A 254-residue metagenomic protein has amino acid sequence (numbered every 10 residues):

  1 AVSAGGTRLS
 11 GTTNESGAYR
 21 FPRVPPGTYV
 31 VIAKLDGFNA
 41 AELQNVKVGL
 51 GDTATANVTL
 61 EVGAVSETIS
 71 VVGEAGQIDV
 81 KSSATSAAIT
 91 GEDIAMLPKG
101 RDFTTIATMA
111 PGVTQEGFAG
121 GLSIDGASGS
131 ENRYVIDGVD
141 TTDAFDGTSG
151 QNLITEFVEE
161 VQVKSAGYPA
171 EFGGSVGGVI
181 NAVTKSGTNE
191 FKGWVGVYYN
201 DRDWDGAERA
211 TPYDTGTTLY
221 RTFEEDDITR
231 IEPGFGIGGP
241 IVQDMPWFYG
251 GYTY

Functional and structural regions predicted by a protein language model:
A1-E92, I154-E156: Periplasm-facing N-terminal accessory domains of Gram-negative outer-membrane beta-barrel systems
P22, D93, D140-S165, E208-I228: Short acidic/polar hinge/loop motifs at secondary-structure boundaries that mediate gating or recognition
I32, T59, D125, K164 (+3 more regions): Transmembrane beta-barrel domains of outer membrane proteins
G73, V195-D201, G250-Y254: Transmembrane beta-barrel strands of outer-membrane/channel proteins
V80-D102, Q115-E156, S165-V197: Flexible, glycine/serine/threonine-rich loop segments and coil->beta-strand junctions that form periplasmic-facing
G174, T229-P233: Residues that define the transmembrane beta-barrel architecture of outer-membrane proteins
D201-A207: Gram-negative outer-membrane beta-barrel proteins
M245-P246: Repeated loop/turn-to-beta-strand initiation elements of outer-membrane beta-barrel proteins
